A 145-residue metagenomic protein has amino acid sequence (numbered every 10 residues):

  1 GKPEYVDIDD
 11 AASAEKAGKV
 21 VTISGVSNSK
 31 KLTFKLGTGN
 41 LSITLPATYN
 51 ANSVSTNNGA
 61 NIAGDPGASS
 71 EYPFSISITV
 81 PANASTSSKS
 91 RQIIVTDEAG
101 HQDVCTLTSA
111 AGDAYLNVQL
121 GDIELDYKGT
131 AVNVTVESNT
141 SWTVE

Functional and structural regions predicted by a protein language model:
G1, H101-D113: C-terminal edge beta-strand
K2-D10, D113-G121: Proline-enriched interdomain boundary motifs that mark the N-terminal boundary and often initiate the first structured
P3-D7, A12, G18, N28-S77 (+1 more regions): Surface-exposed binding patches on compact interaction domains or structured appendages
D10-A17, T22-S24, I123-G129: Short, solvent-exposed loop/linker segments at the N-terminal edge of repeated beta-sheet extracellular domains
I76, S87-A99: A short beta-strand micro-motif common to beta-rich folds, especially ectodomain repeats
P81-S87: Short, surface-exposed loop/turn segments at beta-strand-coil junctions that are enriched for proline with nearby
A82, D97-A99, T140: Surface-exposed loop/turn motifs at beta-strand-loop junctions within extracellular Ig-like and Fibronectin type III
